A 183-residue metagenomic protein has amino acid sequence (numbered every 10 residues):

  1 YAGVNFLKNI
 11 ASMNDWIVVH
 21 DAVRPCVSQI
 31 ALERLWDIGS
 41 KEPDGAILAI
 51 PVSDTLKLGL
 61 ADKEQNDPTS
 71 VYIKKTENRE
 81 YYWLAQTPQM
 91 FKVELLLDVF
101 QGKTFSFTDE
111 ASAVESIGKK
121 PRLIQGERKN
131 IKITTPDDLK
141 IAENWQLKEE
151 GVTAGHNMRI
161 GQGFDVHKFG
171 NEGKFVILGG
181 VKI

Functional and structural regions predicted by a protein language model:
Y1-N14: Short phosphate-binding loop-to-helix
A11-V23: Short beta-strand-to-loop acidic/aromatic patch adjacent to the donor-nucleotide binding site
N14, G59-V71, A111-S112, F164-G180: Acidic-glycine-rich active-site phosphate/pyrophosphate-binding loop
V19, A49, G163: Generic enzyme active-site microenvironment
C26-I124: Conserved core of the sugar-phosphate nucleotidyltransferase
P121-G126, I131-T134: Conserved active-site beta-strand element of glycosyltransferases/polysaccharide synthases
E143-R159, G163-K182: N-terminal extracellular/periplasmic Venus flytrap/periplasmic-binding protein-like
